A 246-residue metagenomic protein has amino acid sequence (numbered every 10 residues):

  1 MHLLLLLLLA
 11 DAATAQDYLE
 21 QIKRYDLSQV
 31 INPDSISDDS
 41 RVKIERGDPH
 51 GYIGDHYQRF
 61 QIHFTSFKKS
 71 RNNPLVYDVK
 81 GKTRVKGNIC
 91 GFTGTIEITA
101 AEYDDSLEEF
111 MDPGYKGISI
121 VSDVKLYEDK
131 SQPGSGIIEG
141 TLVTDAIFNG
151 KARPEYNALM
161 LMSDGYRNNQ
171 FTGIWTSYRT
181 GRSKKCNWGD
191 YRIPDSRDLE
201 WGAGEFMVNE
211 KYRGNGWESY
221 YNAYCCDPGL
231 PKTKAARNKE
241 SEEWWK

Functional and structural regions predicted by a protein language model:
M1-L6: Sec-dependent signal peptide recognition, specifically the positively charged N-region followed immediately by
L9-A15: Boundary at the C-terminal end of the N-terminal hydrophobic targeting segment
Q16-T65, N73-R84, P113-D129, I138 (+5 more regions): Tryptophan-anchored aromatic micro-motifs
S28, P33, H56-F64, T95-M111 (+1 more regions): Charged, amphipathic alpha-helical segments
P74-L75, K80, F92-T93, Y103-L107: Post-signal peptide N-terminal segment of secreted/secretory-pathway proteins
K86-G91: Short coil-to-beta-strand transition motifs
D112-G114, F148-L159, V208-G214, E218 (+1 more regions): Surface-exposed intrinsically disordered loops and tails
Y178, Y191-P194: Long, charge-rich, low-complexity intrinsically disordered regions
